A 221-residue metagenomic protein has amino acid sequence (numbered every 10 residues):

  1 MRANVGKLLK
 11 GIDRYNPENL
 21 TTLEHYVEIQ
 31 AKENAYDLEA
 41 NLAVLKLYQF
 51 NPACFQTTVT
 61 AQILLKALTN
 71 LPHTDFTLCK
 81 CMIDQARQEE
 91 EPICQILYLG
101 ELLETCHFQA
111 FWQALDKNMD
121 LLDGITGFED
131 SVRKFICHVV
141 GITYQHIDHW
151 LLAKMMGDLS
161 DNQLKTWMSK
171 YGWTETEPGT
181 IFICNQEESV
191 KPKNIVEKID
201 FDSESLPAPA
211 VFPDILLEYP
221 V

Functional and structural regions predicted by a protein language model:
M1-Y36, F50-Q62, K66-V221: Charged, E/D/K/R/S-rich low-complexity terminal regions of large eukaryotic assembly subunits
